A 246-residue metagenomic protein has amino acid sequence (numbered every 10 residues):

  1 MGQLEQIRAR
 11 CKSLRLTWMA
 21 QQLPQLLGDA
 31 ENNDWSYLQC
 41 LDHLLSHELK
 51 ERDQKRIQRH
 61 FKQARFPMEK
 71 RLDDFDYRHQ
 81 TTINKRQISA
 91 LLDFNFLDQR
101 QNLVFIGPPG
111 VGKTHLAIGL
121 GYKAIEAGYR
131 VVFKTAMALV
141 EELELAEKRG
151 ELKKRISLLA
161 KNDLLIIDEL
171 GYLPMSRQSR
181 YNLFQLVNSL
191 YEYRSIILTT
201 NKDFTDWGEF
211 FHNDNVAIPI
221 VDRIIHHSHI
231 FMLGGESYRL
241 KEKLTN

Functional and structural regions predicted by a protein language model:
M1-L4: A conserved P-loop NTPase coupling/switch region
A9-L16, A30-W35, R65, Y77-T81 (+4 more regions): Conserved phosphate/pyrophosphate-binding and hydrolysis machinery centered on Walker-type P-loop NTPases, extending
K12, T17-M68: Interdomain "pre-motor" coupling segment immediately N-terminal to P-loop NTPase/helicase cores
L23, R130, K134, A138-A146 (+2 more regions): Replace "adjacent to P-loop NTPase cores in ATP/GTP-dependent enzymes" with "adjacent to NTP-binding cores
L72-L92: N-terminal pre-Walker A segment at the start of P-loop NTPase domains
R86-K161, F210-F211: Conserved P-loop
L164: Walker B motif beta-strand of ABC-family P-loop ATPases
